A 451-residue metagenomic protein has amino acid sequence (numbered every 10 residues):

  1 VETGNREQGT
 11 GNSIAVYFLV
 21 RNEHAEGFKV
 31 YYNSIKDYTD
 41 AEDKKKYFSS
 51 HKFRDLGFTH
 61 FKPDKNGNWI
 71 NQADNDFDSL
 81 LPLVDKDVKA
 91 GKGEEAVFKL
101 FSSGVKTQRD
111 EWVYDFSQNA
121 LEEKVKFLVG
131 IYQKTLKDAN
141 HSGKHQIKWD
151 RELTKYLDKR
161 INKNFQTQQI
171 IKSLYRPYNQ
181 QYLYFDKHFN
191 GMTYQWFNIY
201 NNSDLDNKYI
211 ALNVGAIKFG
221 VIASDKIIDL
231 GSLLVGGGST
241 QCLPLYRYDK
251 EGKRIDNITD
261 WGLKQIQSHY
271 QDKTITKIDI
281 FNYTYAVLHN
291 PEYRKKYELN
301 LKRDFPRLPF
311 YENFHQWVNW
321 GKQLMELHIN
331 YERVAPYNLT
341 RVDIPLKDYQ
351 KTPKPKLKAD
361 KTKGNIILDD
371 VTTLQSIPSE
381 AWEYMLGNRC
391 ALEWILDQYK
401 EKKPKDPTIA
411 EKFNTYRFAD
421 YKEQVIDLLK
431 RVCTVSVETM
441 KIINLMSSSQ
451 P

Functional and structural regions predicted by a protein language model:
V1-P451: Sequence-level detector for compositionally biased, low-complexity segments
